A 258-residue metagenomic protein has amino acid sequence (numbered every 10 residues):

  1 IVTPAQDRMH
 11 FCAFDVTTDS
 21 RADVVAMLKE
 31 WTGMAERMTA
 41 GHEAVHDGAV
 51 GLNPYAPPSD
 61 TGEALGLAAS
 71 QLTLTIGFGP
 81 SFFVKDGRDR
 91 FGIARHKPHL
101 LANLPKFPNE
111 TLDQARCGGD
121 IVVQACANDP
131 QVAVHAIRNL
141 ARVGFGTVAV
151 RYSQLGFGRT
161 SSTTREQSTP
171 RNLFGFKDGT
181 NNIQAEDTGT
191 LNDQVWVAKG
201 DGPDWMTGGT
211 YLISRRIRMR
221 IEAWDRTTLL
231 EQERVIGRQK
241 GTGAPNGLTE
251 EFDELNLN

Functional and structural regions predicted by a protein language model:
I1-N258: Long, histidine/aromatic-enriched segments associated with O2/redox biology
